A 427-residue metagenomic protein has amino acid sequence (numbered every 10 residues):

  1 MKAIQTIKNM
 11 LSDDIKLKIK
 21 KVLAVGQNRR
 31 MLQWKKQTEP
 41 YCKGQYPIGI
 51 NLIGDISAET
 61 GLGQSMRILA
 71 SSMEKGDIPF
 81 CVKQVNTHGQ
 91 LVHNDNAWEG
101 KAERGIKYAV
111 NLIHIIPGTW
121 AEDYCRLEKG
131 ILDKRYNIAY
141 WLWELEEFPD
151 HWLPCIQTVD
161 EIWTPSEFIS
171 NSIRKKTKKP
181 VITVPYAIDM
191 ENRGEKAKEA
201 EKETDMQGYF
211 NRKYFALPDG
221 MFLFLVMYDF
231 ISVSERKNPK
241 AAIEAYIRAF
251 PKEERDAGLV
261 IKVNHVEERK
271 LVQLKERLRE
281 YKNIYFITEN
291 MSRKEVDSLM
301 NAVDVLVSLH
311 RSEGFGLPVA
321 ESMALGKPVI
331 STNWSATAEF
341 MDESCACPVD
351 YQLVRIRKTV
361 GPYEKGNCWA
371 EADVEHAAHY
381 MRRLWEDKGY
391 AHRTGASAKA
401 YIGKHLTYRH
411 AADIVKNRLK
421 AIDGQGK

Functional and structural regions predicted by a protein language model:
K2-V110: N-terminal pre-catalytic "stem/leader" segment of glycosyltransferase-like enzymes
T38, N51-I53, Q84-S172, K294-E295: Extended catalytic core of nucleotide-activated donor transferases of GT-like folds
N51, L217-K237, I243-Y246: Conserved donor-binding/catalytic core segment of Leloir-type glycosyltransferases
E267-D297: Nucleotide-activated donor-binding/catalytic signature segment of Leloir-type glycosyltransferases, i.e., the conserved
D297-V303: Short alpha-helical donor nucleotide-sugar binding micro-motif in glycosyltransferases
R311: Aromatic "clamp/platform" in nucleotide-sugar-dependent glycosyltransferases that forms part of the donor/acceptor
P328-S331, C345-D350: Short hydrophobic beta-strand element within catalytic cores of glycosyltransferases and related nucleotide-activated
H376-H379, R383, Y390-K404: A short, well-ordered alpha-helix in the C-terminal region of glycosyltransferases
